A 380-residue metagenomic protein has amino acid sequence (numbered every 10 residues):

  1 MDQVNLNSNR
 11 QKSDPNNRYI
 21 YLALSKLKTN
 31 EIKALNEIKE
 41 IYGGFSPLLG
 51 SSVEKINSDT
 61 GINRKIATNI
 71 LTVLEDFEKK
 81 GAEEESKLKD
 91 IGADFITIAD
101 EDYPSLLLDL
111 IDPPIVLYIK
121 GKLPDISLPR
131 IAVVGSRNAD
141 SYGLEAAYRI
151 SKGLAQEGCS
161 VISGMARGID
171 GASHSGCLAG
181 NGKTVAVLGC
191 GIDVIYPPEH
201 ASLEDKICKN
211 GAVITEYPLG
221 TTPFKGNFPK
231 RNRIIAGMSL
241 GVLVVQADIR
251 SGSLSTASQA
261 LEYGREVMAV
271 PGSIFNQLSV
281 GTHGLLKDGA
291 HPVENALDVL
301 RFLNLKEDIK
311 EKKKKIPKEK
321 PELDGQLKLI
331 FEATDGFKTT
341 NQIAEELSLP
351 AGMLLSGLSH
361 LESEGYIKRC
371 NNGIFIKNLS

Functional and structural regions predicted by a protein language model:
M1-E101, A269, E364-Y366, N371-I374 (+1 more regions): Short, small/acidic-rich helices and loops at N termini and domain boundaries of DNA replication/processing enzymes
D2-N17, S86-K89, T97-S380: Glycine-biased, small-residue-rich flexible motifs in mid-sequence functional cores and linkers
